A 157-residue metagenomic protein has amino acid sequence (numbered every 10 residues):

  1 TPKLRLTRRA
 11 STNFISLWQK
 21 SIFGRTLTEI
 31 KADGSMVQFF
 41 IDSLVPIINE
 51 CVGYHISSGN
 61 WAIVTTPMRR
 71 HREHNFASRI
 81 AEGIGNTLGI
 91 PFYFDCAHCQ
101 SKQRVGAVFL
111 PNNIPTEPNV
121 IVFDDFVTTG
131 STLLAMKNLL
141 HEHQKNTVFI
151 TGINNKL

Functional and structural regions predicted by a protein language model:
T1-S57, W61, C96-N119, T129 (+1 more regions): Active-site-facing substrate-recognition patch
D42, P46, E82, N138: Replace "anionic and nucleotidyl ligands
W61, I90-P91, P118, K145-T147: A structural micro-motif
M68-H71, N154-K156: Short, solvent-exposed loop/turn segments at secondary-structure junctions
H71-I121, T128-M136: Short, glycine/charge-rich flexible loops or terminal/linker lids adjacent to PRPP-binding catalytic cores
A97-H98, K137-L157: A short, conserved beta-to-alpha structural element at the edge of catalytic cores that scaffolds binding
